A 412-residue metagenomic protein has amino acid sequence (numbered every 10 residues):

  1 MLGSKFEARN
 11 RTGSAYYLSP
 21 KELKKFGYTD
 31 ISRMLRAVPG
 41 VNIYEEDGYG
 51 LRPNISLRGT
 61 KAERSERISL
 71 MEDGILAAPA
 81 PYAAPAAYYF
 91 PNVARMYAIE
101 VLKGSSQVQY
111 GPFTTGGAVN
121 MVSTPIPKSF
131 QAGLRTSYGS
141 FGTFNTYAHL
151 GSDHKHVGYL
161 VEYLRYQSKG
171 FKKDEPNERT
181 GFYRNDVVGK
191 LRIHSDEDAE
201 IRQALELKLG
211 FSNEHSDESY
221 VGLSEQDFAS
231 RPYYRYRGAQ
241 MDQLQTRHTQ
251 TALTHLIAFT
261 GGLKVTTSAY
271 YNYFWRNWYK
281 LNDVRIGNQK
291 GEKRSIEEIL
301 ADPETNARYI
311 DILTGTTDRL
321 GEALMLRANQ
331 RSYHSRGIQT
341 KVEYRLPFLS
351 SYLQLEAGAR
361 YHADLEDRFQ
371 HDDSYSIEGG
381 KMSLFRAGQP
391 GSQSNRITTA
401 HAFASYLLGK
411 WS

Functional and structural regions predicted by a protein language model:
M1-K24: Short, acidic, small-residue-rich periplasmic hinge/interaction motif at the N-terminus of Gram-negative outer-membrane
F6, A77, T124, G139-F141 (+6 more regions): Structural signature of outer-membrane beta-barrel domains
L23, L35, I99-E100, V119-M121 (+1 more regions): Non-catalytic regulatory/gating segments with a bias toward low-complexity or hydrophobic composition
S32-P79: Extracytoplasmic beta-strand/coil segments of soluble accessory domains associated with Gram-negative outer-membrane
I75-K103: Short acidic/polar hinge/loop motifs at secondary-structure boundaries that mediate gating or recognition
A84, Q131-R135, F171-R179, Y183-R184 (+5 more regions): Extracellular loop and loop/strand-boundary signature of outer-membrane beta-barrel proteins
Q131, Y138-Q167, E175-S219, Q243-R247 (+1 more regions): Transmembrane beta-barrel wall of Gram-negative outer-membrane proteins
D198-E206, T246-S412: Face-selective signature of the C-terminal outer-membrane beta-barrel domain
